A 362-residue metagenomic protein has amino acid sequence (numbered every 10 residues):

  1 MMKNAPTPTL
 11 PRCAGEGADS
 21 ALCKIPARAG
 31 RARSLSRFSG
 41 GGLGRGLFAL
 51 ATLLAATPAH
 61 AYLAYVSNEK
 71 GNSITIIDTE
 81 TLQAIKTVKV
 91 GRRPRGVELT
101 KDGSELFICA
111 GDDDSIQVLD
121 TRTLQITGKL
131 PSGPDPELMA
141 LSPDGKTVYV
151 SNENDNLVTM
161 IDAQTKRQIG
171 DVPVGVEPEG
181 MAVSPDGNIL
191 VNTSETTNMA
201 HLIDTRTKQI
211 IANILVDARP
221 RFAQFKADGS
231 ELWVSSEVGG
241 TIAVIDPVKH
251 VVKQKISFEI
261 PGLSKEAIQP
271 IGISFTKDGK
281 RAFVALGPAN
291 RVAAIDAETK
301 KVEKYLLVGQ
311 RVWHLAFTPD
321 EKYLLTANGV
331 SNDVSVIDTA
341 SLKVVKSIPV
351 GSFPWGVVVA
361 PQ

Functional and structural regions predicted by a protein language model:
K3-N4, I25: Polybasic, lysine-rich low-complexity intrinsically disordered segments
P11, S36: Glycine-rich adenosyl-binding loop in Rossmann-like folds that engage adenosine-containing cofactors
G15-E16, G30, G40-G41: Glycine-biased, low-complexity coil/linker segments
A51-Q362: Predominantly soluble domains enriched in secretory-pathway, periplasmic, or organellar proteins
